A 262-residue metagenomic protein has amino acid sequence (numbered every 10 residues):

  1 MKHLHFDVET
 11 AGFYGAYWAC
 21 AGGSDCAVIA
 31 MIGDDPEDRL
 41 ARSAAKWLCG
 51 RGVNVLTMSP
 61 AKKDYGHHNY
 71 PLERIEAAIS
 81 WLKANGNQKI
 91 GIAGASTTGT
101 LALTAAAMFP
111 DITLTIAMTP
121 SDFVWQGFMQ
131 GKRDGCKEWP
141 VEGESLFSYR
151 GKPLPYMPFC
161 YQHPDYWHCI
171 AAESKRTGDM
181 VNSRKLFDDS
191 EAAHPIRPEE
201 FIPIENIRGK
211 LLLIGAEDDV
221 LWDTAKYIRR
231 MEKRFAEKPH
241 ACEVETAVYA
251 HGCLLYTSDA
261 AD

Functional and structural regions predicted by a protein language model:
M1-G23: N-terminal cap/lid segment of alpha/beta-hydrolase-fold proteins
D25-G33: Short beta-strand element of the alpha/beta-hydrolase
I32-R51, L56-Y65: Short substrate-entry loop that stabilizes the transition state in hydrolases
S59-N87, G91: Catalytic nucleophile-loop/oxyanion-hole region of alpha/beta-hydrolase and closely related hydrolase-like folds
A117-P203: Accessory cap/linker subdomain of secreted extracellular hydrolases
L213-G215: Short beta-strand/loop motif that positions the catalytic acidic residue of the alpha/beta-hydrolase fold
V220-R229: Conserved alpha/beta-hydrolase "acid-adjacent" motif
Y256-D262: Conserved small/polar residues in nucleotide/adenosyl-binding loops
